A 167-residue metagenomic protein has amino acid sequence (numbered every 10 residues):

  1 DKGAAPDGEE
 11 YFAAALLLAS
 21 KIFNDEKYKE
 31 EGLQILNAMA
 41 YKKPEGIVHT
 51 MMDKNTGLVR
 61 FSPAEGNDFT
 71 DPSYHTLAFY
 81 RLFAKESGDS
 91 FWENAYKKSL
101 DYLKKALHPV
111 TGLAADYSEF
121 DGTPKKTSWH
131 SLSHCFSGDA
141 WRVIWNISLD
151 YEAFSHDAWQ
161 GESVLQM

Functional and structural regions predicted by a protein language model:
K2-F23: Aromatic-rich carbohydrate-recognition surfaces in CAZymes
G3-D7, E26-M167: Extended ligand-binding clefts on enzyme/binding-domain cores
